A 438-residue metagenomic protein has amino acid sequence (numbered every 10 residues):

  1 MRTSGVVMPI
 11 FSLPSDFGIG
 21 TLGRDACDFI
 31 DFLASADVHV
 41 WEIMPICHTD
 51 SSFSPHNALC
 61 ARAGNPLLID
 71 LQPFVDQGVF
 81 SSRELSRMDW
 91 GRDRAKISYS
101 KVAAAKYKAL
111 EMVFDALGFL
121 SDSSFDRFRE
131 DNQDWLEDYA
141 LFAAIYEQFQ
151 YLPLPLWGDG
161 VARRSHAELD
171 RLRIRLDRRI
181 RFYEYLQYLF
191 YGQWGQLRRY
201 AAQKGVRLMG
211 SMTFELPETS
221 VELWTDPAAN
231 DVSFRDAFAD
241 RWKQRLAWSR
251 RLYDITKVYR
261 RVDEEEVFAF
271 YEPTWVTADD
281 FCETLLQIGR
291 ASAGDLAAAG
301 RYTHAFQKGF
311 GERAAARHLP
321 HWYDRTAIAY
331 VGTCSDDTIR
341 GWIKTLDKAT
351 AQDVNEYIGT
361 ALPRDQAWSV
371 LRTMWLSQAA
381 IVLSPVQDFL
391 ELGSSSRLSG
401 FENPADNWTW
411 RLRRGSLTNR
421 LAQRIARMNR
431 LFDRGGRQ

Functional and structural regions predicted by a protein language model:
M1-D226: Acidic/aromatic-lined carbohydrate-recognition and catalytic surfaces of CAZymes acting on diverse glycans
T3-V7, V40, G205-M209, T213 (+6 more regions): Structural preference for beta-strand elements that scaffold enzyme active sites
G20-F32, F238-W248, A367-S369: Short, acidic/polar
S124, D263-S394: Conserved alpha/beta catalytic core and glycan-binding cleft of carbohydrate-active enzymes
G192-Q203, A237-Q244, R251, A305-H318: Flexible, glycine/threonine-enriched loop-and-boundary segments that flank and lead into catalytic domains of large
R199, G205-R250, D263, F270 (+1 more regions): Substrate-binding/active-site clefts of carbohydrate-active enzymes
L392-Q438: Structured C-terminal cap/extension of enzyme domains
